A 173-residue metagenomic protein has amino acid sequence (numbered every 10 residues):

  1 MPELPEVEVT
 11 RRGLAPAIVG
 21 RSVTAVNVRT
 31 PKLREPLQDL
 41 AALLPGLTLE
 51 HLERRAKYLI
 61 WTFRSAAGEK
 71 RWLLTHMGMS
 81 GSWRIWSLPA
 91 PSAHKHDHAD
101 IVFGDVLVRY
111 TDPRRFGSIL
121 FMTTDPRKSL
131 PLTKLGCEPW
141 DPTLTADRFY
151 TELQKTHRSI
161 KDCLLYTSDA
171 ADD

Functional and structural regions predicted by a protein language model:
M1-V108: A cross-family signal for N-terminal binding/gating loops and helix N-caps that shape access to the active site
G68-S168: Phosphate/anion-contacting hairpin/loop surfaces
D169-D173: A short, hydrophobic C-terminal helix/tail in secreted or cell-surface proteins
